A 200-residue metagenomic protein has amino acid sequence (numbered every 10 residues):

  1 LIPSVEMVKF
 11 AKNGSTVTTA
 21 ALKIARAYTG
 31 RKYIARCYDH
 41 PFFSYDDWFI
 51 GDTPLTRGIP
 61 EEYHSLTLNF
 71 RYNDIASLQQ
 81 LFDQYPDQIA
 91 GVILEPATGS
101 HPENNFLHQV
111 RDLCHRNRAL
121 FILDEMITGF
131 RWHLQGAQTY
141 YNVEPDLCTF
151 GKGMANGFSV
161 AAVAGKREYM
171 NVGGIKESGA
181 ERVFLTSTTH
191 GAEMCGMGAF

Functional and structural regions predicted by a protein language model:
L1-F200: Conserved N-terminal phosphate-binding loop of PLP-dependent enzymes in the Aspartate aminotransferase
